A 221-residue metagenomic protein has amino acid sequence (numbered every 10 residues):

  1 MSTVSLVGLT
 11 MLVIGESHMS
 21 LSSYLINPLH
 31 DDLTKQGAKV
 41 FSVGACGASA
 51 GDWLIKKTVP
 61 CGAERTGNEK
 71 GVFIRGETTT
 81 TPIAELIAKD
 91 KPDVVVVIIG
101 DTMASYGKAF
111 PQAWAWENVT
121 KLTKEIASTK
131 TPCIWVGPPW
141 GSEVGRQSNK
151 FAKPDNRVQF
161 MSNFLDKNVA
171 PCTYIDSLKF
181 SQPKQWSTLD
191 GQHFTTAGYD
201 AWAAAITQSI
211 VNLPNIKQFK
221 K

Functional and structural regions predicted by a protein language model:
M11-I14, H18-A109: Conserved SGNH/GDSL esterase-like catalytic core that processes O-acyl groups on lipids and polysaccharides
L12-E16, V136, E143: Short hydrophobic segments within beta-strands
L21, T79-I83, A170, W186-K221: Histidine-centered active-site loop/cap adjacent to the catalytic His in serine esterases/O-acetyl transfer systems
L21-Y24, G51, A104-Q112, S142-F151 (+1 more regions): Extracytoplasmic/secreted cell-surface and envelope-processing proteins
I83-A84, V119-K124, S162: Generic structural signal for well-ordered alpha-helices, preferentially at hydrophobic/aromatic core positions
I99, G137-P138: A cross-domain feature marking catalytic cores of carbohydrate-active enzymes and several ubiquitous metabolic/repair
P111-K121, P154-V158: Charged helix-capping and loop-helix junction motifs
T131, W140-L178: Substrate-gating cap/lid alpha-helix
